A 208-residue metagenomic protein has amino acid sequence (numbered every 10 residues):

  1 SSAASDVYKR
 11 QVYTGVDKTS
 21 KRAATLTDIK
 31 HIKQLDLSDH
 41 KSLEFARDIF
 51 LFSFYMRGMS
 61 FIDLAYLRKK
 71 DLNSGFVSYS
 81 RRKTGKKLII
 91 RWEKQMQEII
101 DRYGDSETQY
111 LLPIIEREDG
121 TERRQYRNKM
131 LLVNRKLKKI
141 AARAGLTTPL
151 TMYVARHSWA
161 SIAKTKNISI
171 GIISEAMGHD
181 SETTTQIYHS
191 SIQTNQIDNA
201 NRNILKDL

Functional and structural regions predicted by a protein language model:
S1, S53-S74: Short, charged phosphate-coordinating catalytic segments
A3-Y8: Short, small-residue-biased leader/transition segments that mark boundaries at the very start of proteins
K9-F45: Long, amphipathic, Lys/Arg-enriched alpha-helical "connector/arm" segment
G15, R81-G85, M177-R202: Catalytic-site neighborhood detector that most strongly recognizes the C-terminal catalytic loop/helix of tyrosine
A23-K30, E93-T147: Active-site/catalytic core of tyrosine-dependent DNA strand-transfer enzymes
Q34-K41, N134-E175: Short, basic (Lys/Arg/His-rich) helix/loop patches that form interaction surfaces in the mid-to-C-terminal regions
K70-S78, T147-T148, I168-I187: Short, polar N-cap/turn motifs at the start of nucleic acid-interacting alpha helices
I89-K94, E98, R102-Y103, S190-L208: DNA/chromatin major-groove-contacting recognition/catalytic segments
